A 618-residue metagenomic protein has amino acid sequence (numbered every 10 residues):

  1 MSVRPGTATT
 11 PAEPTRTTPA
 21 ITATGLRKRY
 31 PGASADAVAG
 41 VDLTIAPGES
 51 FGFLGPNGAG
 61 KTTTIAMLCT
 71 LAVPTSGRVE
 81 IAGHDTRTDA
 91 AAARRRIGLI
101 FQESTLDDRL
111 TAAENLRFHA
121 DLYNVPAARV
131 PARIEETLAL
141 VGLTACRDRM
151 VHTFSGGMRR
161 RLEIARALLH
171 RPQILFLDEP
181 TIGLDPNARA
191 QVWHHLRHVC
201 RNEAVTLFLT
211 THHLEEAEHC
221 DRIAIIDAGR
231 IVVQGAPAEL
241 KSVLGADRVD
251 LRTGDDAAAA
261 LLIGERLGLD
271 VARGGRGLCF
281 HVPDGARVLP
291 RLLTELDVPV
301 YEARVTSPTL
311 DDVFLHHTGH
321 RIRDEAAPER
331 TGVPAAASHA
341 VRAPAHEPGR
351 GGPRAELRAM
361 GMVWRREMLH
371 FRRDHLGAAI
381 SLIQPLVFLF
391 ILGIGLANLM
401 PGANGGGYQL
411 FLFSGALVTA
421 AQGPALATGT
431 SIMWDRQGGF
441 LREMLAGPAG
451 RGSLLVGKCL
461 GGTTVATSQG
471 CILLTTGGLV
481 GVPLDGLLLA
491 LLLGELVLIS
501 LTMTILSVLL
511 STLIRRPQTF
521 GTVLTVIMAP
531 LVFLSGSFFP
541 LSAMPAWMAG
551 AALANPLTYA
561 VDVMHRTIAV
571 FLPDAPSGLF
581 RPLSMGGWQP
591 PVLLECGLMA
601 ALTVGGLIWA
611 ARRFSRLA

Functional and structural regions predicted by a protein language model:
I100, V387-I394, Y408-V480, V532: Hydrophobic alpha-helical transmembrane segments of multi-pass membrane transport proteins
R117, D121, A128-C146: Conserved ABC ATPase "signature" region
R171: Conserved catalytic motifs of ABC-family nucleotide-binding domains
L175-D178: Catalytic Walker B motif of ABC-type/P-loop ATPase nucleotide-binding domains
H194-P283, S307: ABC transporter nucleotide-binding domain
H195, R451, L455-T525, A529 (+3 more regions): Alpha-helical transmembrane segments and their short interhelical loops
